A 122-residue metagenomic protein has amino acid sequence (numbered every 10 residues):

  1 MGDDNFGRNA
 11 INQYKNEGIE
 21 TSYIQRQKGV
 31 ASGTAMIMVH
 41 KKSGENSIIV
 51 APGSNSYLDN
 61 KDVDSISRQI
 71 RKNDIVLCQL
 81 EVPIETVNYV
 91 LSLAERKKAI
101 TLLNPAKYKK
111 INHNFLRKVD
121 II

Functional and structural regions predicted by a protein language model:
M1-D74: Conserved N-terminal subdomain of the carbohydrate kinase-like
N73-I122: Conserved beta-alpha-beta core of the PfkB/ribokinase-like small-molecule kinase fold
